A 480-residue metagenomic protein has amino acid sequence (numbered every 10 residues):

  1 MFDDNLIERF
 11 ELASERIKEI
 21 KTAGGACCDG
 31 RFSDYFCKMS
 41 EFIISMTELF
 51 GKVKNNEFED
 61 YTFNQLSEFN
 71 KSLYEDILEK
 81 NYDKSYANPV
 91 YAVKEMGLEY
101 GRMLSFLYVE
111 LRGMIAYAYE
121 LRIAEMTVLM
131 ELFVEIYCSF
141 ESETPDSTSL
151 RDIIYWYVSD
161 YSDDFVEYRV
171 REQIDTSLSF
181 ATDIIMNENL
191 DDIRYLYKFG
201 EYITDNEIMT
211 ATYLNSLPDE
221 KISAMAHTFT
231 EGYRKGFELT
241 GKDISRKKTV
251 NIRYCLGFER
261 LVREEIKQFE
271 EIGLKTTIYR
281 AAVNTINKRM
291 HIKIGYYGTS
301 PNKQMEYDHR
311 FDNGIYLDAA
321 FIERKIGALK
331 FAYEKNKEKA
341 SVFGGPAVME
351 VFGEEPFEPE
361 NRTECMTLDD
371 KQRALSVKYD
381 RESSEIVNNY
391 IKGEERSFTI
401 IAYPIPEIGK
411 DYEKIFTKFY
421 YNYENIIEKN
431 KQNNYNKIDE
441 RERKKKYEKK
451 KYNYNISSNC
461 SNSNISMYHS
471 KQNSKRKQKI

Functional and structural regions predicted by a protein language model:
F2-S458, I465-M467, K471-K479: Active-site bordering "gate/hinge" segments that shape substrate access to catalytic or cofactor-binding pockets
